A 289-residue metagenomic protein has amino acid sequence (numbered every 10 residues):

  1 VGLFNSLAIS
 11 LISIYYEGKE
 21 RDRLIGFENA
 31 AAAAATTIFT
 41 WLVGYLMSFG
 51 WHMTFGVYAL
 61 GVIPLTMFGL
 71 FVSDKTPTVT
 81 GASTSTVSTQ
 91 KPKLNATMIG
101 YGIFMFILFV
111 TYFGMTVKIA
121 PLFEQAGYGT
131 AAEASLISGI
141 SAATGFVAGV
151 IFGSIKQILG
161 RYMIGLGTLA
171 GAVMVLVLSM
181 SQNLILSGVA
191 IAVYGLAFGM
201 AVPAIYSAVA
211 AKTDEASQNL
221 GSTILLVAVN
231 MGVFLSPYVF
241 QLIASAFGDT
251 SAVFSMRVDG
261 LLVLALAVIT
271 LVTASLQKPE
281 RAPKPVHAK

Functional and structural regions predicted by a protein language model:
V1-A31: Cytoplasmic helix-loop-helix junction between adjacent transmembrane helices in 12-TM secondary transporters
F4-Y16, M200-D214: Intracellular juxtamembrane helix-capping segments at the cytosolic ends of symmetry-related transmembrane helices
K19, F27-S73: Helix-loop-helix hairpin linking two adjacent transmembrane segments in secondary transporters
T54-L70, S255-T273: Symmetry-related core transmembrane helices of the 12-TM Major Facilitator Superfamily/SLC fold
T97-G139, G145: Extracytoplasmic gate region of multi-pass secondary transporters
A148-G160, A244: Helix-to-loop junctions at the C-terminal end of transmembrane segments in multipass secondary transporters
G160-I205: C-terminal transmembrane helical hairpin of 12-TM major facilitator-type secondary transporters
K212-D249: A late C-terminal transmembrane helix in Major Facilitator Superfamily
